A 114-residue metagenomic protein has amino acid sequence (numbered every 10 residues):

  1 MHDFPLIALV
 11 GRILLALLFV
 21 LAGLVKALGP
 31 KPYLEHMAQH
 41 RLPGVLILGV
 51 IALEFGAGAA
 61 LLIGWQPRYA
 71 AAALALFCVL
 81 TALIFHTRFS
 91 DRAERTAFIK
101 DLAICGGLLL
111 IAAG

Functional and structural regions predicted by a protein language model:
M1-H36, P43-G56, L62-G114: Extended, low-polarity transmembrane helix blocks
